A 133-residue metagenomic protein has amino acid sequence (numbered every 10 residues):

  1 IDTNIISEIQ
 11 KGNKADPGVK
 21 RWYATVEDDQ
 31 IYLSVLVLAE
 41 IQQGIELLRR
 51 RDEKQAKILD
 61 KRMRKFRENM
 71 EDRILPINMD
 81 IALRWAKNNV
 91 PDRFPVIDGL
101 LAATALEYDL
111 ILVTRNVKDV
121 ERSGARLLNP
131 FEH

Functional and structural regions predicted by a protein language model:
I1-L36, L47-M63, H133: Short, well-structured N-terminal submotif of metal-dependent ribonuclease cores
D2, S34, F94-P95, N116: Histidine- and aromatic-rich ligand-binding microenvironments
D2-T3, I41, W85, A105 (+1 more regions): Generic structural signal for small/hydrophobic residues in well-ordered secondary structure, especially within
I5, V37, I81, L100-L101 (+1 more regions): Alpha-helix capping/helix-boundary segments
G12, K87, R122: Phosphate-coordinating loops and pocket residues in cytosolic domains that bind phosphorylated ligands
V35-L36, N78, N116, F131: Residues at the C-termini of beta-strands that transition into short coil/loop
I45-E46, K57, E68-R115: Active-site neighborhoods of divalent-metal-dependent phosphate/nucleic-acid chemistry enzymes
G124-N129: Active-site regions of enzymes building and remodeling cell-envelope glycoconjugates
